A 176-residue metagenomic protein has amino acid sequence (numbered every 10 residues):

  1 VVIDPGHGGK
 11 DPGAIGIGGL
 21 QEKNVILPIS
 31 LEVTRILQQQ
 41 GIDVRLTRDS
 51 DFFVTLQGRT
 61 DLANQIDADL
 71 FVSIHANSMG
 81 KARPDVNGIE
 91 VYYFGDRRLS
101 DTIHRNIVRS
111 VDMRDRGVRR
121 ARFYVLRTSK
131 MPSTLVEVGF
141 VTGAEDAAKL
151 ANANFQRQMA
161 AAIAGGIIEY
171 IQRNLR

Functional and structural regions predicted by a protein language model:
V1-R105, R109: Catalytic-core regions of hydrolytic enzymes
D11, F52, N87-I89, R114 (+3 more regions): Glycine-rich, flexible loop/turn motifs
Q40, S110, R114, Y170-N174: Solvent-exposed amphipathic alpha-helical surface segments
D43, E90, R114-G117, P132: Conserved beta-strand segments of alpha/beta enzyme cores
I66, S73-G80, G117-R176: Active-site-adjacent mobile loop/cap segments within catalytic or ligand-binding domains
R97, D112, A153-R157: Short, well-ordered coil↔helix boundary/capping segments
